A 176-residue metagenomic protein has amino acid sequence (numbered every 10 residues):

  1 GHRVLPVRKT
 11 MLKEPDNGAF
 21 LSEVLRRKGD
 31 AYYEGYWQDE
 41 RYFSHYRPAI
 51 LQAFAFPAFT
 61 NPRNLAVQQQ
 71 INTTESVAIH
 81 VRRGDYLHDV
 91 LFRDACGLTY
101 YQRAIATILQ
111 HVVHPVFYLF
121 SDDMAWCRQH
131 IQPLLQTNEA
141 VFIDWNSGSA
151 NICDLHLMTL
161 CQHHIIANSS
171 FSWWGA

Functional and structural regions predicted by a protein language model:
G1-V112: Secretory-pathway luminal glycosyltransferase catalytic domains
L109-A176: Donor-binding and catalytic core of enzymes assembling or modifying cell-surface/extracellular glycoconjugates
